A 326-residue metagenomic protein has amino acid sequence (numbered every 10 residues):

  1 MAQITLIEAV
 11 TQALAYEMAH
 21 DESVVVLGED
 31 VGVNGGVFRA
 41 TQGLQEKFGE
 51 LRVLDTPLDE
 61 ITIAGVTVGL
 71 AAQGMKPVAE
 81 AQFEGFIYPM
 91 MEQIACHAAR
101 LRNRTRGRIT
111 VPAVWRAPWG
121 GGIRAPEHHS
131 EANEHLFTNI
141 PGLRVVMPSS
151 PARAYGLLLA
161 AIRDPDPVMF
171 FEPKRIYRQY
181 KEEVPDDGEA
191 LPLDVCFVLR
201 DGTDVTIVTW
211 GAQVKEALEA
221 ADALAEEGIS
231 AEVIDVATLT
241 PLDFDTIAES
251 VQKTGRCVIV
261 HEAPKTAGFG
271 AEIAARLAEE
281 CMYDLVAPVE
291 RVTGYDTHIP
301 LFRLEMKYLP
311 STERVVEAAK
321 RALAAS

Functional and structural regions predicted by a protein language model:
M1-P167, F171, K307: Thiamine diphosphate
V31, F38-K47, E60, R108-A113 (+2 more regions): Thiamine diphosphate
